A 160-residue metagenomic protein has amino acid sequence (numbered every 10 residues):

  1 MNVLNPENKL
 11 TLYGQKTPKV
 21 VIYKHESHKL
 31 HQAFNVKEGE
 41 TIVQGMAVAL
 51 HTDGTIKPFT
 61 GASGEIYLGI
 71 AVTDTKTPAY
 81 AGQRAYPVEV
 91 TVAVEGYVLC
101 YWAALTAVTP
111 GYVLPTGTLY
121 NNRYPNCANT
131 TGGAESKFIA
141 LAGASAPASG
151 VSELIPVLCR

Functional and structural regions predicted by a protein language model:
M1-R160: Glycine-anchored, exposed beta-strand/edge motif detector
